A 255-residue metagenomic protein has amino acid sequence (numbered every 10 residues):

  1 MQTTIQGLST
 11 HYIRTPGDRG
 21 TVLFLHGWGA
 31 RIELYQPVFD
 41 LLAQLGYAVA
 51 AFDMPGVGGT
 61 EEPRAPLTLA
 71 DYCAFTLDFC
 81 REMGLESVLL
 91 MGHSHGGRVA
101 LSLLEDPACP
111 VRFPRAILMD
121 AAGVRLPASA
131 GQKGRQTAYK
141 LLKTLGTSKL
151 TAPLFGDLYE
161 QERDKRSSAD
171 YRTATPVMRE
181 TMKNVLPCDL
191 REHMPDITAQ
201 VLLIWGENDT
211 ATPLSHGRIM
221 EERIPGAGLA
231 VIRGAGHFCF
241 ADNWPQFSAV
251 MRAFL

Functional and structural regions predicted by a protein language model:
M1-V22, Q44-Y47, L85-E86, P114 (+1 more regions): Alpha/beta-hydrolase fold catalytic core
L8, Q44, A48-M91, S248-A249: Active-site loop/oxyanion-hole signature of alpha/beta-hydrolase fold enzymes
R14-G59: Conserved HGGG/HGGXW glycine-rich cap/lid loop of the alpha/beta-hydrolase fold
R98-D106, V111-T147: Flexible "cap/lid" loop of the alpha/beta hydrolase fold
S129, T144-A199: Conserved alpha/beta-hydrolase catalytic His-Asp/Glu region
I197, L203-W205, D209: Short beta-strand/loop motif that positions the catalytic acidic residue of the alpha/beta-hydrolase fold
T210-H216: Conserved alpha/beta-hydrolase "acid-adjacent" motif
A235-W244: Catalytic histidine-centered segment of alpha/beta-hydrolase-like enzymes
